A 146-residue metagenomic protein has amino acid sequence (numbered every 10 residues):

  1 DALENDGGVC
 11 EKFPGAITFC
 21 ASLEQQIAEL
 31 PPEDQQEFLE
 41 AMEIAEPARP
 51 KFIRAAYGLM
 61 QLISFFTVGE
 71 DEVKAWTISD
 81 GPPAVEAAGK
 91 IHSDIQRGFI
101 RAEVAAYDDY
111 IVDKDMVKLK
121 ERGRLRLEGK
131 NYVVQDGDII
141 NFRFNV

Functional and structural regions predicted by a protein language model:
D1-Q135, N145-V146: C-terminal-of-GTPase-core extension/linker across diverse P-loop GTPases
